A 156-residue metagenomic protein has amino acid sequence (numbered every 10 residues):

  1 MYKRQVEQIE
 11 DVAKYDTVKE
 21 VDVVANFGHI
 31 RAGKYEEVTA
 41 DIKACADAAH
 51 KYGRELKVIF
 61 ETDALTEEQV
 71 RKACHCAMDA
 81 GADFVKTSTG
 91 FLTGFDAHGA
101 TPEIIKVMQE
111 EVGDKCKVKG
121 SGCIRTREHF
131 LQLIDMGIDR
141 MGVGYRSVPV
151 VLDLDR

Functional and structural regions predicted by a protein language model:
M1-Y2: Conserved small/polar residues in nucleotide/adenosyl-binding loops
Q5, K14-I30, D79-A97, C123-R125 (+1 more regions): Glycine-rich phosphate-binding active-site loops on the catalytic face of alpha/beta enzymes
Q5-D16, I42-D47: Short, charged beta->alpha transition segments
I9, I42, V70, C74 (+2 more regions): Generic hydrophobic/aromatic pocket-lining and core-packing "Φ" positions
R31-K34, E61-V70, Y145: Active-site glycine- and acidic-residue-rich loops that bind and position anionic ligands or nucleotide-like cofactors
Y35-K57, T62-A64, H75, D79-A80 (+2 more regions): Alpha-helix-loop-beta-strand connector modules within alpha/beta enzyme cores
E36, Q69-K72, A100, L131-Q132 (+1 more regions): Short amphipathic alpha-helical patches
